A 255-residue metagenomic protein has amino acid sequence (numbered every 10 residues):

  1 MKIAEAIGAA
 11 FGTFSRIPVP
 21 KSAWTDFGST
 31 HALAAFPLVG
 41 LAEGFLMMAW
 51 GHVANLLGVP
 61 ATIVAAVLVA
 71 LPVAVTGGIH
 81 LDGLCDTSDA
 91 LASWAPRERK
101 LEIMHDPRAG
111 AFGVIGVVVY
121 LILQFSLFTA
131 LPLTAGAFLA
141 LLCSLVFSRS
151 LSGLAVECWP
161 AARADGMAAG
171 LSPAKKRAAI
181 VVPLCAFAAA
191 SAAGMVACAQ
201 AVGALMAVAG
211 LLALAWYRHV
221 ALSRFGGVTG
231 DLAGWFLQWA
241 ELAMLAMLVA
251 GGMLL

Functional and structural regions predicted by a protein language model:
M1-G77, R99-L101, D106-L255: Hydrophobic alpha-helical transmembrane segments
L91-S93, F236-L237: Catalytic P-loop NTPase motifs of RecA-like helicase/translocase cores
